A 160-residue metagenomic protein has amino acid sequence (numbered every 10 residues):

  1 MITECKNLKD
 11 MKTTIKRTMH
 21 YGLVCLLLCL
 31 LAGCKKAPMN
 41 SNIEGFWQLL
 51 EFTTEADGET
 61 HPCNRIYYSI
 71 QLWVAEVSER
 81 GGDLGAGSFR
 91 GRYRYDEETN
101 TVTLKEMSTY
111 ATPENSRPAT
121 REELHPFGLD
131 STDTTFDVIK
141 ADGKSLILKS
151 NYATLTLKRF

Functional and structural regions predicted by a protein language model:
C5-G22: Bacterial N-terminal signal peptides that target proteins for export
L30-G33: C-terminal motif of bacterial Sec signal peptides marking the signal peptidase cleavage site
K35-A37: Bacterial signal peptide processing site
M39-L50: Short, low-complexity, disordered segments immediately C-terminal to signal peptides in bacterial exported proteins
E44-F46, L72-V77, A141-I147: Short, hydrophobic/aromatic-rich segments at coil-to-beta transitions
T53-H61, A75-A141: Contiguous, well-ordered beta-strand patches that form the walls/edges of small beta-barrel/beta-sandwich domains
D137-T156: Short, exposed beta-strand-loop hairpins at the edges of beta-sheets in extracellular/periplasmic proteins
R159-F160: Short, solvent-exposed mixed-charge patches
